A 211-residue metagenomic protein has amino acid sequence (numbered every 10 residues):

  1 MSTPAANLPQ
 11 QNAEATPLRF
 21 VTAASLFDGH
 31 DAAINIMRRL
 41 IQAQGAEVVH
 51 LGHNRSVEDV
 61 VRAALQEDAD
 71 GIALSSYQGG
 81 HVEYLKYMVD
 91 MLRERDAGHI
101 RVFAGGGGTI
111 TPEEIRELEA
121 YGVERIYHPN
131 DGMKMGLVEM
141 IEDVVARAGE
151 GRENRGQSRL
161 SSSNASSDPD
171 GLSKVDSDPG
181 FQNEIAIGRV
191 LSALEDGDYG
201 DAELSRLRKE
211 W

Functional and structural regions predicted by a protein language model:
M1-A13, Y199-R206: Short N-terminal or domain-adjacent regulatory/targeting segments
P4-A5, N12-E14, R62, D68 (+5 more regions): Residue-level detector of intrinsically disordered, flexible termini and proteolytic processing junctions
P4-Q10, R155-S177: Intrinsic disorder/low-complexity segments
L18: Nucleotide donor/acceptor-binding cores
V21-A23: Short hydrophobic segments within beta-strands
F27, I34-M140, A146: Cofactor-cradling patches in redox/metallo enzymes
E142-G156, S173-W211: Extreme N-terminal, non-catalytic leader segments that precede Walker-type/kinase nucleotide-binding cores
